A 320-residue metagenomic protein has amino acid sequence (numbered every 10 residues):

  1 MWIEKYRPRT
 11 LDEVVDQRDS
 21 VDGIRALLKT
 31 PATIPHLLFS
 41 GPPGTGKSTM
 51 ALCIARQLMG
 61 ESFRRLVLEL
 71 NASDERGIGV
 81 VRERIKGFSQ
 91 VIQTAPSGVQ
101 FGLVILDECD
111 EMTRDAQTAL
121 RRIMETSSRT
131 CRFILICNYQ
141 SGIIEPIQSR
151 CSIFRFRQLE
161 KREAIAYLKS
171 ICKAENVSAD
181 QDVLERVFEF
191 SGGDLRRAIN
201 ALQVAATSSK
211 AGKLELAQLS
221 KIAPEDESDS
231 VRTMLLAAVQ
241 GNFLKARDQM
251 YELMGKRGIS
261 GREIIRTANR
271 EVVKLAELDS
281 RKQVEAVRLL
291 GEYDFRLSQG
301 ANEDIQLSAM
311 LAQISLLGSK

Functional and structural regions predicted by a protein language model:
M1-I153, R162-E163, L290, D294: P-loop/Walker A NTP-binding region and its immediately flanking N-terminal helices in P-loop NTPase folds
K5, E145, R162, Q181 (+3 more regions): Amphipathic alpha-helical repeat elements characteristic of tetratricopeptide repeat
F101, I165-Y167, S178-F190, L214-Q218 (+2 more regions): Short conserved motifs of the RecA-like P-loop NTPase core
I144-A174, S178-E189, A198-A201: Conserved AAA+ ATPase core "coupling" helix
K173, D182-R196, Q218-E225, M234-Q240 (+2 more regions): A short helix-loop-helix "switch/interaction" segment in the helical subdomain of ASCE P-loop NTPases
L184-F190, R196-K210, T233-L236, R247-E252 (+1 more regions): C-terminal helical "lid" of AAA+/P-loop NTPase domains
A206-T233, I265, K282-R288: Conserved C-terminal helix/linker of AAA+ ATPases
T233-K320: Helix-rich C-terminal "collar"/helical-bundle subdomain used as an assembly and partner-interaction module in RFC-like
